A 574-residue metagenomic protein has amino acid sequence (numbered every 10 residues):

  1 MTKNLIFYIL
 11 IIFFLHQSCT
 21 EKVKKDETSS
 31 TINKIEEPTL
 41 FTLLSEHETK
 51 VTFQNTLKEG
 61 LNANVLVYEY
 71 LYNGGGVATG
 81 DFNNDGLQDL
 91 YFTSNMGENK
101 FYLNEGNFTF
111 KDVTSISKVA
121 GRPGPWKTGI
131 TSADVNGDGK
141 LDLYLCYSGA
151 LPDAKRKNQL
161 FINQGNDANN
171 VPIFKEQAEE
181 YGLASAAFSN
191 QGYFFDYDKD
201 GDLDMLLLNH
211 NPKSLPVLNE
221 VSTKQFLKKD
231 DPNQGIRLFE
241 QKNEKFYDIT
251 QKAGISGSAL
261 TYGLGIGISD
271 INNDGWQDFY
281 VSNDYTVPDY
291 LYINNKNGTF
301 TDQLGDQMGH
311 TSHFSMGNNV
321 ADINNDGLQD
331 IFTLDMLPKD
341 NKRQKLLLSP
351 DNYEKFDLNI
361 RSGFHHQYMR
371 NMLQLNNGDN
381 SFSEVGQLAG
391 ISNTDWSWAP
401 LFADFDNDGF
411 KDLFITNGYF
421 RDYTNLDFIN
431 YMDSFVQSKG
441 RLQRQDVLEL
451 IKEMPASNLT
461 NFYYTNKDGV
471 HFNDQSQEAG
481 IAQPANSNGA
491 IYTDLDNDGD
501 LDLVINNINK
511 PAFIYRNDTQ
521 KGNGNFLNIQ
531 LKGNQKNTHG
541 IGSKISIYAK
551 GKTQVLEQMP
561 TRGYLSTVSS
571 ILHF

Functional and structural regions predicted by a protein language model:
H16-S18: C-terminal motif of bacterial Sec signal peptides marking the signal peptidase cleavage site
E21-V23, N33-L40, E48, T56-V65 (+5 more regions): Gly/Ser/Thr/Pro-enriched helix-cap/hinge segments flanking short amphipathic alpha-helices
F41, E98-V113, A154-E176, P216-K228 (+7 more regions): Beta-propeller blade repeat segments, especially FG-GAP/WD-type strand-to-loop junctions in 6- to 7-bladed propeller
F41, L87-S94, L143-S148, M205-N209 (+6 more regions): Hydrophobic beta-strand segments that make up the repeating blades of beta-propeller and related beta-repeat
V51-G76, N95, K118-S132, G182-Y193 (+9 more regions): Repeat-based blade/solenoid architectures
G74-N84, L103, K127-K140, L160-I162 (+10 more regions): Beta-propeller blade termini
I116-V135, K140, L145-Y197, P212-K229 (+2 more regions): Asp-box/WD-like beta-propeller blade repeats and closely related beta-sheet repeat scaffolds
C146-A154, N209-D231, P338-G363, Y419-P455: Short, conserved, GDST-rich strand-edge loop motifs in beta-rich repeat architectures
